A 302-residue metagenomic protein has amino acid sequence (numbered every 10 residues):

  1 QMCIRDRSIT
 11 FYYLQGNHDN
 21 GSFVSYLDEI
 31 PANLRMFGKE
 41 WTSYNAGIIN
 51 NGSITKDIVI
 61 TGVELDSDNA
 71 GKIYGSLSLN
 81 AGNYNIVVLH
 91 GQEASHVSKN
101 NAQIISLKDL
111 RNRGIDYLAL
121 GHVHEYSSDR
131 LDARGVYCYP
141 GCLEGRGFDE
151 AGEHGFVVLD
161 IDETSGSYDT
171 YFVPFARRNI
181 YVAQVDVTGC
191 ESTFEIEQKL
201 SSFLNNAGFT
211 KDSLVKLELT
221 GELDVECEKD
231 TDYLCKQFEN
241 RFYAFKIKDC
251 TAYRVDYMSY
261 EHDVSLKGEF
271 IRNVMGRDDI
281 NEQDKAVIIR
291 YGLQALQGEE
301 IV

Functional and structural regions predicted by a protein language model:
Q1, R5-G147, A151-D160: His/Asp/Glu-rich metal-coordinating catalytic cores of metallo-dependent phosphodiesterases/hydrolases acting on
E163-V302: Accessory, non-catalytic peripheral segments of nucleic-acid enzymes
